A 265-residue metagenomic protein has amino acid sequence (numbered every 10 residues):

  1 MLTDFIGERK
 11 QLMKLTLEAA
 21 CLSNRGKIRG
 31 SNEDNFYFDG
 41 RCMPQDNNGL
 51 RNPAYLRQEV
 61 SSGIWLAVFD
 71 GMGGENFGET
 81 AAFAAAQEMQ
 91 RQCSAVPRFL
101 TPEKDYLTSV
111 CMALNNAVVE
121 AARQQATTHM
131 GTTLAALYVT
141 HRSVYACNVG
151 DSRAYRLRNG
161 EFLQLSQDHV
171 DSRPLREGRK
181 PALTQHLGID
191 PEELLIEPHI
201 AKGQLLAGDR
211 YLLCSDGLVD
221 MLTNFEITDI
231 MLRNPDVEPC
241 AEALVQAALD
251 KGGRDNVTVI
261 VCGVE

Functional and structural regions predicted by a protein language model:
M1-E265: PP2C/PPM-type serine/threonine phosphatase catalytic domain
